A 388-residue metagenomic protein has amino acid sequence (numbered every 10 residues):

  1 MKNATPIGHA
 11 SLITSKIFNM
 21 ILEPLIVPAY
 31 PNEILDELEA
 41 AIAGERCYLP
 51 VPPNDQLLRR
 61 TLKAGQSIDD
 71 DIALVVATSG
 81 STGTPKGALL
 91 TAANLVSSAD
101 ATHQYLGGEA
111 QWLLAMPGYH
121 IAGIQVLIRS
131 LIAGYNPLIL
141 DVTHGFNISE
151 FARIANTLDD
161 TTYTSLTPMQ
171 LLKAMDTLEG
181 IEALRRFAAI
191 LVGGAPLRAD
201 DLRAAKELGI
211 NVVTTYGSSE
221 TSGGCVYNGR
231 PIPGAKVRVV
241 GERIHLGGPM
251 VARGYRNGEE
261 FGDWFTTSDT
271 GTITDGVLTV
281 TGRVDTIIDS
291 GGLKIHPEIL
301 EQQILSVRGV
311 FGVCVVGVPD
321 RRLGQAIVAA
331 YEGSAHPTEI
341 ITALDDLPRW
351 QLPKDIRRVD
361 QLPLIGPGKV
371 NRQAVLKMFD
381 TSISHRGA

Functional and structural regions predicted by a protein language model:
E23-N32, T61-A77, G108-Q111: Conserved pre-ATP/AMP-binding loop-to-beta segment of ANL
P28-N32, P50-L57, Y135-A155, I295-L300: ATP-dependent adenylate-forming carboxylate-activation enzymes
D71-D100, G107: Conserved AMP-binding A3 loop
A92-D100, Q111-K173, V213: AMP-binding/adenylate-forming
D176-N228: Gly/Ser/Thr-rich phosphate-binding loop
P231-P233, V240-T266, T272, V277 (+2 more regions): Conserved ATP/PPi-binding loop(s) of AMP-dependent carboxylate-activating enzymes
G248, T270-Q351: AMP-binding/adenylate-forming catalytic core of the ANL superfamily
I288, V315-V316, V328-A330, T342-A388: Conserved C-terminal "lid"/linker of ANL adenylate-forming enzymes
